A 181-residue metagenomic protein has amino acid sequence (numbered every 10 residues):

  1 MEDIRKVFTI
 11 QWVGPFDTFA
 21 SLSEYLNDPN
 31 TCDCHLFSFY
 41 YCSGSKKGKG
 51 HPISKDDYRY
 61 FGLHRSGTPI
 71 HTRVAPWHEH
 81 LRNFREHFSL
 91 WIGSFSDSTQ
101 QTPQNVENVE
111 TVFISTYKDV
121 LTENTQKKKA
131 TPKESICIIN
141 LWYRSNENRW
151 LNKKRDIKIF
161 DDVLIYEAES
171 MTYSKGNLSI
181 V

Functional and structural regions predicted by a protein language model:
M1-R59, L63-V181: Boundary/linker segments flanking structured domains
